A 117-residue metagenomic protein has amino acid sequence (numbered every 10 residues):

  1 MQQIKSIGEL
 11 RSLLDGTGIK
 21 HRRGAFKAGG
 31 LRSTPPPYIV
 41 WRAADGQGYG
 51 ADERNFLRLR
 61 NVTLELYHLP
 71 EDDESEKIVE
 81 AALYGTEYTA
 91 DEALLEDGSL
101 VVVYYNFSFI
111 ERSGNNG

Functional and structural regions predicted by a protein language model:
M1-G48: Small/polar-rich, solvent-exposed N-terminal microdomains that initiate assembly or binding
M1-K5, R112-G117: Viral virion structural and adsorption modules
S12, K77-Y84: Short amphipathic alpha-helices in soluble, non-transmembrane regions that often serve as interface/regulatory elements
G46-D52, A90: A short, acidic/glycine-rich surface segment
D52-N55, E96-G98: Short, solvent-exposed beta-strand/turn "edge" segments of beta-rich domains on protein surfaces
R58-P70, S99-E111: Oligomerization/assembly interface segments of phage tail-like spikes and tubes
E71-I78, N115-N116: Short, conserved charged micro-motifs
G85-E96: Low-complexity, intrinsically disordered Gly/Pro/Thr-rich segments
